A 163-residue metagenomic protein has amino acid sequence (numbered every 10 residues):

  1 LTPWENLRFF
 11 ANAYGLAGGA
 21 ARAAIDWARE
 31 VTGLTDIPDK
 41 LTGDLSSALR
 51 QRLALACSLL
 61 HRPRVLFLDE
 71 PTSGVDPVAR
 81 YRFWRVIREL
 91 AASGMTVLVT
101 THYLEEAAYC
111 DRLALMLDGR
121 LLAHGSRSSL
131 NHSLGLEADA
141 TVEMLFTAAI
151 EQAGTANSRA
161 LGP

Functional and structural regions predicted by a protein language model:
R8, N12, G19-I37: Conserved ABC ATPase "signature" region
L41-A48: Conserved ABC ATPase signature
L55: Hydrophobic anchor residue at the start of the ABC signature
R62: Conserved catalytic motifs of ABC-family nucleotide-binding domains
L66-D69: Catalytic Walker B motif of ABC-type/P-loop ATPase nucleotide-binding domains
H124-G125: ABC ATPase "signature
